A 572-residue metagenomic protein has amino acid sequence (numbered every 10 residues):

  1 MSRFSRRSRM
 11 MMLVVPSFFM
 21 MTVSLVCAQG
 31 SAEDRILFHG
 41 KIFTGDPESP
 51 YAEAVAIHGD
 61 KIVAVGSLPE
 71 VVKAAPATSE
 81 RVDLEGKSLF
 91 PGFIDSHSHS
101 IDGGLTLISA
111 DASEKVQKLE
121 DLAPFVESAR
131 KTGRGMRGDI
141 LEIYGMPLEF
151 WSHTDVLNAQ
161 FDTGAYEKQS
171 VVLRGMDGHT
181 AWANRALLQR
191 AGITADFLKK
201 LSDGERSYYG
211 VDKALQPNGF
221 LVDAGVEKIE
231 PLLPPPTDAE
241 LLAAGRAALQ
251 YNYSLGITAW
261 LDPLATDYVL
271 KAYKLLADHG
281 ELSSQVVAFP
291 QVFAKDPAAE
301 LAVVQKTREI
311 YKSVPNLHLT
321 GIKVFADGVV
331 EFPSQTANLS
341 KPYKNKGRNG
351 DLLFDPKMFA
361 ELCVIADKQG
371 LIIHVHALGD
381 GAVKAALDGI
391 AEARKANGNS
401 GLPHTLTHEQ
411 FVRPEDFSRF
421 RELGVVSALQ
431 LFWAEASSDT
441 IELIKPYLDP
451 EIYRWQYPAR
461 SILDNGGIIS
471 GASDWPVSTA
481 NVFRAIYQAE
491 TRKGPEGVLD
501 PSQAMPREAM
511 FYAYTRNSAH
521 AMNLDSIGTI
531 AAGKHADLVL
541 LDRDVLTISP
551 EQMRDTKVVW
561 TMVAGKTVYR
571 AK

Functional and structural regions predicted by a protein language model:
S2-V15: Bacterial N-terminal signal peptides that target proteins for export
M12-S24: Bacterial N-terminal signal peptides
A28-F38, F43, P47-Q305, T320 (+6 more regions): Divalent metal-binding segments
K41, M146, A265, E409-Q410 (+2 more regions): Flexible loop residues that form catalytic and substrate-binding hotspots at small-molecule/glycan-binding clefts
L276-G280, T307-V314, N397-N399, F420-E422: Acidic (Asp/Glu)-rich catalytic clusters
V364-H374, G381-H404, H408, P414 (+4 more regions): His/Asp/Glu-enriched, well-ordered alpha-helical/loop segment that forms or immediately abuts the divalent-metal
V426: Ligand-binding beta-strand-loop-alpha-helix segment within the catalytic cores of soluble metabolic enzymes
A571-K572: Extracellular/periplasmic ectodomains of large secreted or surface enzymes and adhesion receptors
